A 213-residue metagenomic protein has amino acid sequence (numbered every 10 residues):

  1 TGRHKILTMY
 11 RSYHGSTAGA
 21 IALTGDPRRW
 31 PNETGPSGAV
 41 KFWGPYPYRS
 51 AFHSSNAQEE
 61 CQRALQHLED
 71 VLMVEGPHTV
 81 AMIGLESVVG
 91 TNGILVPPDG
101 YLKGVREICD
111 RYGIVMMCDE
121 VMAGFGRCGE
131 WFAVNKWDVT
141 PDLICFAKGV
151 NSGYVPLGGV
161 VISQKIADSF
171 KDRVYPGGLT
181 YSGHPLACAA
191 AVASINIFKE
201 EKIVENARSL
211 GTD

Functional and structural regions predicted by a protein language model:
T1-D213: Conserved N-terminal phosphate-binding loop of PLP-dependent enzymes in the Aspartate aminotransferase
